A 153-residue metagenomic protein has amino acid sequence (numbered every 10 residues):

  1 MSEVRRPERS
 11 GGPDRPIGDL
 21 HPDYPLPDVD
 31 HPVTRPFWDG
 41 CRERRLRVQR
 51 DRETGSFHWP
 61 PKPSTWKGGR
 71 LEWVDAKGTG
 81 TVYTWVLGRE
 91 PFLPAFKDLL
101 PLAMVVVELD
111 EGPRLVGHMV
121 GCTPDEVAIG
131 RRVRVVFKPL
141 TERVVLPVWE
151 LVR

Functional and structural regions predicted by a protein language model:
S2-L46, L151: A broadly conserved sequence feature marking short terminus-proximal activation segments in nucleic acid-centric
C41-T79: Cys/His-rich short segments
F57, T79-T81, W85, C122: Residue-level recognition of beta-strand microenvironments
W66-G68, R89-P94: A short, acidic/glycine-rich surface segment
E72-W73, V105, T123-D125: Short, conserved secondary-structure segments in the cores of folded domains
W85-P91, L140: Short, conserved beta-turn/loop elements at beta-strand boundaries and strand-helix junctions
L99-L115: Short, basic/aromatic beta-hairpin or loop at an interaction surface
G112, G117-R153: Well-ordered alpha/beta subsegment
